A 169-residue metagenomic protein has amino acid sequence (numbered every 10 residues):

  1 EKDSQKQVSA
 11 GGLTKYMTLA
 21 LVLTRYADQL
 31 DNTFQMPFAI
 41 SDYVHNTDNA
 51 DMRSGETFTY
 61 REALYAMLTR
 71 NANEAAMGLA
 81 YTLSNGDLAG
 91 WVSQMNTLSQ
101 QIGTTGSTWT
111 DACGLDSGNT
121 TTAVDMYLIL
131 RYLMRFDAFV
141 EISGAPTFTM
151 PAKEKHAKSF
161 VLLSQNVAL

Functional and structural regions predicted by a protein language model:
E1-V124, L133-D137: Active-site-adjacent loops and short helices of periplasmic peptidoglycan-processing enzymes
Q100, T104-T105, G114-L169: Domain-terminus/edge residues, biased toward the C-terminal soluble/receptor-binding domains of extracytoplasmic
